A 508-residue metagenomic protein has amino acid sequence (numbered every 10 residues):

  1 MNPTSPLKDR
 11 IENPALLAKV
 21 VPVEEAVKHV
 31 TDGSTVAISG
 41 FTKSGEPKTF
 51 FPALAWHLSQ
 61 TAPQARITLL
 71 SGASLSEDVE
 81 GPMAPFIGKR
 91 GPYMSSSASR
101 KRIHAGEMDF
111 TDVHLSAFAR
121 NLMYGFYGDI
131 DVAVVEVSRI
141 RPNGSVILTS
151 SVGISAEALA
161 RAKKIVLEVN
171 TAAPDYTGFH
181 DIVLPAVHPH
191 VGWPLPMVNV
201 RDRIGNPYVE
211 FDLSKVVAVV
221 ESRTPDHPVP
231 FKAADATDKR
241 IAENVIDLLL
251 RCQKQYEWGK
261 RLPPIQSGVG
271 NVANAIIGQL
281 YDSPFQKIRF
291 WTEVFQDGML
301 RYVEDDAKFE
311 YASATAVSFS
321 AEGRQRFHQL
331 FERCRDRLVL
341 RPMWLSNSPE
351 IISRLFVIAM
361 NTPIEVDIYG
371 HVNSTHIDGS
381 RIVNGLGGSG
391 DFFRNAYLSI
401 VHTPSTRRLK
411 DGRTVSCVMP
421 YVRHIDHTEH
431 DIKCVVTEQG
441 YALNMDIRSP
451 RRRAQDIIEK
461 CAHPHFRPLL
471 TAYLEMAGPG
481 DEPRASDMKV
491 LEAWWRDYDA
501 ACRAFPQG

Functional and structural regions predicted by a protein language model:
M1-G508: Conserved alpha/beta enzyme-core scaffold
